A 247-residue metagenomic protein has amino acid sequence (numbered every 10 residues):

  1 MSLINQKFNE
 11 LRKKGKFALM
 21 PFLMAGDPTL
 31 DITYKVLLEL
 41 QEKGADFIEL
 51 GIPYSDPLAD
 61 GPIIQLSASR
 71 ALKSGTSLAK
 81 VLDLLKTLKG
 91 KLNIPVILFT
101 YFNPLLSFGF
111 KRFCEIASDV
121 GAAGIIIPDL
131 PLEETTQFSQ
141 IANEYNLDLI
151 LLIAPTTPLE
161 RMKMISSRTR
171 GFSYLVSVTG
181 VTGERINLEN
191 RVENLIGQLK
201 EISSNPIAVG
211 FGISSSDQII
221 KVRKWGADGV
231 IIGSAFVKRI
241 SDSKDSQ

Functional and structural regions predicted by a protein language model:
M1-L11, L30, S55-I64, K73-T87 (+6 more regions): Active-site-adjacent beta->alpha loops and helix N-cap segments on the catalytic face of soluble alpha/beta enzymes
Q6-D27, G61-S67, L88-F99, G197-I202: N-terminal small/glycine-rich loop or linker at the start of catalytic domains across soluble metabolic enzymes
K16-L50, D56-P57, S74, F99 (+3 more regions): N-terminal capping/small domains of soluble enzymes
L19-L23, I48-L50, V96-T100, I125-I127 (+4 more regions): Hydrophobic faces of well-ordered beta-strands that scaffold small-molecule active sites in alpha/beta enzyme cores
L30-L40, T157-S167, V209, I213-V230: Catalytic cores of alpha/beta
G44, A117-A123, I141-L149, S167-S173 (+1 more regions): Glycine-enriched alpha-helix->loop->beta-strand junction motifs that scaffold or abut catalytic
A45-D56, V120-I126, P131, L175-G183 (+3 more regions): Glycine-rich phosphate-binding active-site loops on the catalytic face of alpha/beta enzymes
Y145-G183: Histidine/lysine/aspartate-rich catalytic loop segments that bind and position anionic ligands
